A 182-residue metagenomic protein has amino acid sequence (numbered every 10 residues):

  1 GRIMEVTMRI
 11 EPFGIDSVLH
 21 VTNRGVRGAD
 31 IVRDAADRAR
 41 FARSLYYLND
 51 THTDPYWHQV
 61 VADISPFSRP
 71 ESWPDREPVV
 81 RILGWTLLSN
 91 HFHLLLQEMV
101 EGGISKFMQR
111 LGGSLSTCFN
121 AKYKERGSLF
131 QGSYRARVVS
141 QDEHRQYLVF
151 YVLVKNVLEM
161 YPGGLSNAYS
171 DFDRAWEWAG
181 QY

Functional and structural regions predicted by a protein language model:
G1-G180: Short catalytic/metal-binding and nucleic-acid-binding patches
